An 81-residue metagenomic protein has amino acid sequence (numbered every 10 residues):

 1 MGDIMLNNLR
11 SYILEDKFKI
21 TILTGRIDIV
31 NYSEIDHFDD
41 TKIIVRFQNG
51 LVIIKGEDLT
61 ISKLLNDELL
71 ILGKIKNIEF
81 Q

Functional and structural regions predicted by a protein language model:
G2-Q81: N-terminal intrinsically disordered, cationic/polar leader segments that include organellar targeting peptides
